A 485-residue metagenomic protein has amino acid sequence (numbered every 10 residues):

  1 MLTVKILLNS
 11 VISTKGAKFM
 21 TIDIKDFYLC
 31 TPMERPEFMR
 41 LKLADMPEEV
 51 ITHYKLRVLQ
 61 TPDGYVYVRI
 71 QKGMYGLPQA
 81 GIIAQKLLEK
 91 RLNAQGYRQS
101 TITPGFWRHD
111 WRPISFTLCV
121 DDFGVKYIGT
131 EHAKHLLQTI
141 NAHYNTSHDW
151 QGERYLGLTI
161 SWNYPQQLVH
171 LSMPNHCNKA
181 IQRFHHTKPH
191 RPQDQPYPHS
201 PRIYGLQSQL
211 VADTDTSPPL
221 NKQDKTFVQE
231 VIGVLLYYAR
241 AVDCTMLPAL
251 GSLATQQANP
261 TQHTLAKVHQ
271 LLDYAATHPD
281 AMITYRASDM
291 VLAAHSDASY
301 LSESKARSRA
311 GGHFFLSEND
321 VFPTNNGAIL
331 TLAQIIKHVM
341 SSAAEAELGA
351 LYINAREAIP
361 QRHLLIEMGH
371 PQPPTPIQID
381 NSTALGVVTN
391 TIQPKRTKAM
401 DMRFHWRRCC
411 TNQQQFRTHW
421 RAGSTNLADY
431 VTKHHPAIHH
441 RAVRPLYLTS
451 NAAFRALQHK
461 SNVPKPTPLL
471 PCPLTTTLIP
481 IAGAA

Functional and structural regions predicted by a protein language model:
M1-A485: Long, low-complexity, charge-biased intrinsically disordered regions
